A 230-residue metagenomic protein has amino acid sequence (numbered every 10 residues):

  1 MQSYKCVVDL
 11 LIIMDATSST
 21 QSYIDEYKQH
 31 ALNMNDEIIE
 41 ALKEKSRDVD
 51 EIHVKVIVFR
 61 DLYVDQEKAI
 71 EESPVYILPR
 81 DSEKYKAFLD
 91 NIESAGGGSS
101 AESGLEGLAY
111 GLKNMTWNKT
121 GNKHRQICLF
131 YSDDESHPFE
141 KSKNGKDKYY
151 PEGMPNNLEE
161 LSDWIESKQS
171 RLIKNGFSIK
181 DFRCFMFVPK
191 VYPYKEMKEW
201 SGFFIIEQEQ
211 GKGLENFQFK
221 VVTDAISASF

Functional and structural regions predicted by a protein language model:
Q2-S3, S201-F230: C-terminal "exit" segments of structured domains
Y4-S73, L108-Y110, I127-Y131: Von Willebrand factor
V8, D50-V54, G121-I127, N175-C184: Loop/turn elements at helix/coil->beta-strand transitions in domains of secreted/extracellular proteins
T20-Y23, D65-K68, K119, S136-G145 (+2 more regions): Extracytoplasmic/secreted cell-surface and envelope-processing proteins
Y27-Q29, I70-V75, S142-Y149, S201-G202: Short secondary-structure boundary/capping segments
E51-N91, K195-W200: Short beta-strand-loop
S73-I127, S136: Von Willebrand factor
D134-W200: VWA/integrin I-like adhesion module and closely mimicked acidic/polar interface patches used
